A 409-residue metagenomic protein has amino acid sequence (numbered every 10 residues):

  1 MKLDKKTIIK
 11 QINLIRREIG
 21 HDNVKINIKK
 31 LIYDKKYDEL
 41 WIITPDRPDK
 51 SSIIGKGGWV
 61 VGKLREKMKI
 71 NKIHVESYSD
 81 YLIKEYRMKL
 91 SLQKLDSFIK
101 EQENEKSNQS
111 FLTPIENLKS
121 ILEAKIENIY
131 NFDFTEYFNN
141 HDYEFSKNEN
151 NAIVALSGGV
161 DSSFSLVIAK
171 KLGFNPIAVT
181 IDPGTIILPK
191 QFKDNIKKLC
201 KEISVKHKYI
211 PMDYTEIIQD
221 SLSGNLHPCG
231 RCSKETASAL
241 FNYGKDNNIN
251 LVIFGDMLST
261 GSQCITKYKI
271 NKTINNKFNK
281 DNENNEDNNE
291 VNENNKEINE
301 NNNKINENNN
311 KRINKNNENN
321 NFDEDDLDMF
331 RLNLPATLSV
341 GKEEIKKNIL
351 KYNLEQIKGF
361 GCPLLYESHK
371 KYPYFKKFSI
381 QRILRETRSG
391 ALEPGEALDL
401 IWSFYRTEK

Functional and structural regions predicted by a protein language model:
M1-Q11: N-terminal presequence-like segments and adjacent domain-start helices
R17-W41: Short edge beta-strands and adjacent turn/loop segments
Y37-V60: A short interface-forming secondary-structure element
R47-P48, S259, E393: Short, glycine-/Ser/Thr-/acidic-enriched flexible segments
W59, K63-K69, S77, Y81-N285 (+5 more regions): ATP-dependent adenylation/nucleotidyltransferase module used to activate substrates
A336-K409: Mid-to-C-terminal catalytic subdomains of enzymes that bind/position adenosyl phosphate moieties or nucleic-acid
